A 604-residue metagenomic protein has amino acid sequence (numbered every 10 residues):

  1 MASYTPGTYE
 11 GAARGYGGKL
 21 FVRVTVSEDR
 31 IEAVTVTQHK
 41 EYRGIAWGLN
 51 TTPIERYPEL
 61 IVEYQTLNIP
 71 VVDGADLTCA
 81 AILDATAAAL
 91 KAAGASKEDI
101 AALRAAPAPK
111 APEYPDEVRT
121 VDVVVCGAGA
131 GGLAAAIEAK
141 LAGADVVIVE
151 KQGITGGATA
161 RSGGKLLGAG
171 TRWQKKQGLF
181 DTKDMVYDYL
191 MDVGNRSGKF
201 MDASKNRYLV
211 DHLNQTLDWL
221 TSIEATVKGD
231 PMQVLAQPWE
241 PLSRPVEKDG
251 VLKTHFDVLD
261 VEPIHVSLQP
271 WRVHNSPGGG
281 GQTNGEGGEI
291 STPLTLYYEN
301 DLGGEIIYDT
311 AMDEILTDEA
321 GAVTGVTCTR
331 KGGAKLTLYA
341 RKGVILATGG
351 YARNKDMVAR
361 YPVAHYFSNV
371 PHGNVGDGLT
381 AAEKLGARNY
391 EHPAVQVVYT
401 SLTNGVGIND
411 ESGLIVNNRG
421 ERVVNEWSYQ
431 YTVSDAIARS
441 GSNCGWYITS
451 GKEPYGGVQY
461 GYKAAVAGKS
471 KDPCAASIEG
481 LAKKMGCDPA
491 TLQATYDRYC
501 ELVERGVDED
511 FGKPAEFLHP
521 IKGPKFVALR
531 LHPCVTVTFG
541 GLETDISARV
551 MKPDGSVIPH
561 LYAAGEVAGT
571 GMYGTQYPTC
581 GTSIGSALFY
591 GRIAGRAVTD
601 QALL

Functional and structural regions predicted by a protein language model:
S3-A106: Active-site- and interface-proximal helix/loop "cap" or "latch" segments in soluble metabolic and energy-transducing
H39, E314, T491-T575: A glycine-rich dinucleotide-binding beta-alpha-beta segment and adjacent secondary-structure elements that constitute
E63-L67, G168-L209: Glycine-rich active-site loop/strand segments that organize a redox cofactor
V118-I148, T599: N-terminal Rossmann-like FAD-binding beta1-loop-alpha1 element of flavoenzymes
L141-S162: Glycine-rich FAD pyrophosphate-binding loop
Y208-A334, V503-G523: Conserved redox-cofactor binding core of oxidoreductases
K331-T400, I584, I593: Glycine-rich loop(s) and the adjacent beta-strand/alpha-helix scaffold that form part
L379-E383, R388-P489: An anion/pyrophosphate-binding glycine-rich loop and adjacent beta-alpha core in soluble alpha-beta enzymes
